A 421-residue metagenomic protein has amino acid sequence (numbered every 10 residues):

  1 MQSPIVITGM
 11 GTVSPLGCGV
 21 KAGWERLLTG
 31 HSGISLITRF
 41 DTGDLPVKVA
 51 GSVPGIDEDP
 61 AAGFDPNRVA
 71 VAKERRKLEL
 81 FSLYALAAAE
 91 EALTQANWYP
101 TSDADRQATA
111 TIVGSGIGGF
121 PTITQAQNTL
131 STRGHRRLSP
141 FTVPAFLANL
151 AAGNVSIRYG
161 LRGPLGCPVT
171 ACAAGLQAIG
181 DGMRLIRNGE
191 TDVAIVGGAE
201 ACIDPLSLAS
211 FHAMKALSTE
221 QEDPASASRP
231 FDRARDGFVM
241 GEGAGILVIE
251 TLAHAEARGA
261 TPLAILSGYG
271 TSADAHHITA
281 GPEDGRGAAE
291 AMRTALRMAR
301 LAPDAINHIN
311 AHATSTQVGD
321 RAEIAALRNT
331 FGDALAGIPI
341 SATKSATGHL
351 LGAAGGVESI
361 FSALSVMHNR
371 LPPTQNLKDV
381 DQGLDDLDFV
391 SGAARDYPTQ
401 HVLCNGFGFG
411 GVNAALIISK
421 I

Functional and structural regions predicted by a protein language model:
M1-E74, A253-I265, I360-T374, S419-I421: ACP-dependent fatty acid/polyketide chain-elongation machinery
P4-T8, S35-L36, P46, E222-A299 (+2 more regions): Condensing-enzyme catalytic core mediating Claisen C-C bond formation in acyl metabolism
I7, L28-T170, A199-L208, P303-G319: Conserved beta-ketoacyl condensing-enzyme motif
G9, L27, A89, T111 (+10 more regions): Conserved small-residue
P15-A22, V69-E90, L138-L147, L165-G180 (+4 more regions): Active-site pocket-shaping loop/turn-to-helix segments
P46-G55, T122, A201-S228, G270-E290 (+3 more regions): Active-site-adjacent elements of ketosynthase-type condensing enzymes
A85-Q95, A148, S156-E200, F238-A260 (+2 more regions): Active-site-proximal alpha-helical scaffold in enzymes
T132-S139, Q177-G180, R184, V193 (+4 more regions): Glycine-/small-residue-rich "gating" segment that lines the acyl/pantetheine channel and substrate pocket
